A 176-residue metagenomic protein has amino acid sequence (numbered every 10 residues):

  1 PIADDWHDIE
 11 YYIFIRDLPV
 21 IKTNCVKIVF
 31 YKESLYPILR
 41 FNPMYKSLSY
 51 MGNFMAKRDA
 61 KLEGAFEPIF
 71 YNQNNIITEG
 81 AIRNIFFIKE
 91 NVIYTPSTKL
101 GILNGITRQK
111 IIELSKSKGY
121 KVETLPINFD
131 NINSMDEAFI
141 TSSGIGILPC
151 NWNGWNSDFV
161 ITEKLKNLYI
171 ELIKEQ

Functional and structural regions predicted by a protein language model:
I2-Q176: Helix-start/capping segments and mature chain N-termini
